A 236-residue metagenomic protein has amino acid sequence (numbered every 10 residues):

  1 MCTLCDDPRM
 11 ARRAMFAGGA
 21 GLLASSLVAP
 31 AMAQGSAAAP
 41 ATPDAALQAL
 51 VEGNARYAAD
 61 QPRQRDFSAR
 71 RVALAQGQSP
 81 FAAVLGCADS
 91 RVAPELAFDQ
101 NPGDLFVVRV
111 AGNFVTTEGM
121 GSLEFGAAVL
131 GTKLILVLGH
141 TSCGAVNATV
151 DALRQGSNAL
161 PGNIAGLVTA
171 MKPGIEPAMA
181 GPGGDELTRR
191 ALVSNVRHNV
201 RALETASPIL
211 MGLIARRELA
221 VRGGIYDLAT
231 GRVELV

Functional and structural regions predicted by a protein language model:
M1-M10, G21-S25: N-terminal secretory signal peptides
C2-C5, C87, C143: Disulfide-bonded cysteines in secreted/extracellular proteins and peptides
D7-F16, P30: Twin-arginine (Tat) signal peptide motif
F16-L23, G35-S79, G103, G112-K133 (+1 more regions): Divalent-metal-activated hydrolytic enzyme cores
L85-C87, R109, L136-H140, R222-Y226: Short beta-strand segments
A88-R91, E95-N113: Active-site cofactor/substrate anionic-group-binding motifs, chiefly glycine- and Lys/Arg-rich phosphate-binding loops
S90-R91, H140-A145: Gly/Ser/Thr-rich loops at beta-strand to alpha-helix junctions that form or flank small-molecule/cofactor-binding
